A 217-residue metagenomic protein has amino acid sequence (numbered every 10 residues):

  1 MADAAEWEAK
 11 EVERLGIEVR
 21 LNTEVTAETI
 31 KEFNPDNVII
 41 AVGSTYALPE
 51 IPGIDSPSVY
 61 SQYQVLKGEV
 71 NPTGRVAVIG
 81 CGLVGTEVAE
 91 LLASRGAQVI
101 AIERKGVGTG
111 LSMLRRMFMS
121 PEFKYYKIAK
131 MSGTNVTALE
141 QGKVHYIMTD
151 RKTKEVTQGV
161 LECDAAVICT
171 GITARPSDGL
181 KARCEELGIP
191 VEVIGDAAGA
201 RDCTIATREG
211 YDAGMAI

Functional and structural regions predicted by a protein language model:
M1-R14, L91-V136, A198: Rossmann-like dinucleotide-binding cores of NAD(P)H-dependent redox enzymes
I17: Short conserved segments within the C-terminal catalytic ATPase subdomain
R20-S58, Q62-L114, T149-I217: Rossmann-like dinucleotide/flavin-binding elements
G133-T134, K143, Q158: Short, acidic/polar N-cap/turn motifs at the starts of alpha helices
V144-M148: SH3/SH3-like beta-barrel fold
